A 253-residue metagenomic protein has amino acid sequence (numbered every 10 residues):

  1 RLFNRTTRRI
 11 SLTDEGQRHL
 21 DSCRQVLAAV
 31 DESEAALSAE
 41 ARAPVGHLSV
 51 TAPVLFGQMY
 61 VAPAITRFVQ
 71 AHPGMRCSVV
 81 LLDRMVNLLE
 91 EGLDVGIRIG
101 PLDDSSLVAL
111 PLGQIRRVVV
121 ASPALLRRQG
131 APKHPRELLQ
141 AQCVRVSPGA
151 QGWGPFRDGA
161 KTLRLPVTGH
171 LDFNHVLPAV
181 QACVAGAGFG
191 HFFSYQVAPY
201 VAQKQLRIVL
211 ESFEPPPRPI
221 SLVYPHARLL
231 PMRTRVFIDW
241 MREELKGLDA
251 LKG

Functional and structural regions predicted by a protein language model:
R1-L12: A short LG(V/I)-centered, amphipathic sequence patch enriched for acidic residue(s) preceding the LG motif
N4-T6, A36, T51, S78-L82 (+2 more regions): Solvent-exposed beta-strand sheet faces enriched in polar/charged residues
S11-A39: Alpha-helical "hinge/linker" immediately C-terminal to small N-terminal DNA-binding modules
V45-V108: Central regulatory/effector-binding core of bacterial HTH transcription factors
S49-T51, G96, V144, G190 (+1 more regions): Short, well-ordered beta-strand segments
Y60, F193, L229-E243, D249-K252: Short amphipathic alpha-helical coupling segments at ligand-binding clamshell hinges and other catalytic/signaling
V86-E90, L102-I220, G247-G253: C-terminal regulatory
I220-L230: A bilobed periplasmic-binding-protein/Venus flytrap-type ligand-binding module shared by bacterial periplasmic
